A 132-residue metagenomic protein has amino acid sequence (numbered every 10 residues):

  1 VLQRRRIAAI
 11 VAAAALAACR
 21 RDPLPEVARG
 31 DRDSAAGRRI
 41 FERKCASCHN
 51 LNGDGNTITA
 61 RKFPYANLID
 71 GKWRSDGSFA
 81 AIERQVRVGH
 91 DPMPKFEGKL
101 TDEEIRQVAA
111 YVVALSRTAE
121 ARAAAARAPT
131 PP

Functional and structural regions predicted by a protein language model:
V1-A17: Sec-dependent bacterial lipoprotein signal peptides
C19-I40, R122-P132: Electrostatic cytochrome c docking/interface patches
R20, I69, P94-E97: Residue-level detector of conserved, well-ordered beta-strand and adjacent loop positions that form binding/recognition
R20-P23, H49-D54, R87, V113: Detector for the c-type heme attachment site
S34, R38, N50, D54-I82: Gly/Gly-Pro-rich "capping" loops immediately C-terminal to redox-active cysteine motifs in periplasmic/lumenal
G37-L51, M93, V108-V112: The canonical Cys-X-X-Cys-His
R43, F63, V88-D91: Extracytoplasmic
E97-P129: C-terminal capping alpha-helices of c-type cytochrome domains
